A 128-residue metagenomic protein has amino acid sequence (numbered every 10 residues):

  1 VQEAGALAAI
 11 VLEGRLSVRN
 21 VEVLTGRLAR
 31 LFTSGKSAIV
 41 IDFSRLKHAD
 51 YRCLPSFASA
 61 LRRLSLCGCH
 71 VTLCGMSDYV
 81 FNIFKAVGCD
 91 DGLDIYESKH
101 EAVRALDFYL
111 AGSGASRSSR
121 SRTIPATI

Functional and structural regions predicted by a protein language model:
V1-V11, T127: Short beta-strand/loop segment at the start of cytosolic alpha/beta domains
L12, C74, Y96-S98: Conserved beta-strand termini and adjacent loop/short-helix elements that scaffold enzyme active sites in alpha/beta
V18-L93: Amphipathic alpha-helical interaction surfaces in cytosolic regulatory modules
L64, V103-L106: Generic helix-packing signal
G92-A102: Short acidic-hydrophobic, aromatic-tinged amphipathic segments that line or gate anion-handling sites
F108-I128: Intrinsically disordered or compositionally simple regulatory linkers and C-terminal tails in signal-transduction
